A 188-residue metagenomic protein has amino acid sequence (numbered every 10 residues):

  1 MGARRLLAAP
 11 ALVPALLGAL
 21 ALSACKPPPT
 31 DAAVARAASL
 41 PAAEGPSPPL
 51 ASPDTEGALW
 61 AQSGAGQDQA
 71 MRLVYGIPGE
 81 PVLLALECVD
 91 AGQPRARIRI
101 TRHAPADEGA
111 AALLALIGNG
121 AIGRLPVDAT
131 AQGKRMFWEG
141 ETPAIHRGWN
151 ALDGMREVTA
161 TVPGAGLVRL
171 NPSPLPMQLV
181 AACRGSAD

Functional and structural regions predicted by a protein language model:
M1-C25: Sec-dependent bacterial lipoprotein signal peptides
G2, L6, P27-T30, I122-D188: Internal interaction segment
G18, G79-P81, P176: Residue-level signal for mature regions of secreted extracellular proteins and peptides
A24, A111-G123: Extended low-complexity, serine/threonine- and proline-enriched intrinsically disordered segments
K26-A43: Short, low-complexity, disordered segments immediately C-terminal to signal peptides in bacterial exported proteins
P41-A110: N-terminal secretory signal peptides
Q69-M71, V82, A112, A121 (+2 more regions): Envelope-exposed proteins and targeting segments
